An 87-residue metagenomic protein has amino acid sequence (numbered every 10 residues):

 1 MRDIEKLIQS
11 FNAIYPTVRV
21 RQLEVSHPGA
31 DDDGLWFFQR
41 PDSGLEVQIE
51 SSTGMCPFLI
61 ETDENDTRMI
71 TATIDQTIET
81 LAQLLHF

Functional and structural regions predicted by a protein language model:
M1, H86-F87: Short intrinsically disordered terminal tails
M1-D42, D63-M69, D75: Negatively charged, low-complexity tracts enriched in Asp/Glu with abundant Ser/Thr
P16, L85-H86: Short, flexible coil/linker elements and helix-boundary hinge sites characteristic of intrinsically disordered
L45-E64: Short aromatic-glycine-(Arg/Gly/Cys) micro-motifs in beta-strand/loop hairpins
V47-S51, R68-T77: Short amphipathic beta-strand/extended segments with alternating polar/hydrophobic composition
Q76-L85: A short, charged, amphipathic alpha-helix used as a generic interaction element across diverse proteins
